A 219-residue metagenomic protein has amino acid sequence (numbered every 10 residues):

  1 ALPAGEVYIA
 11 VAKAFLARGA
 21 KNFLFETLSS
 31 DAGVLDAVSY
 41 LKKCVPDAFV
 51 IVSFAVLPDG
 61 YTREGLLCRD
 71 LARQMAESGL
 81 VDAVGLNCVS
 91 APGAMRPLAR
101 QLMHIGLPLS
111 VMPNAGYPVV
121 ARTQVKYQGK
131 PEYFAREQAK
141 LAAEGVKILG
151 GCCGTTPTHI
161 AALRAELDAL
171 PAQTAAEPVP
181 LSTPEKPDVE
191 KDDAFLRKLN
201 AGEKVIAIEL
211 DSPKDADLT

Functional and structural regions predicted by a protein language model:
A1-T219: Domain-level signal for soluble alpha/beta catalytic cores
